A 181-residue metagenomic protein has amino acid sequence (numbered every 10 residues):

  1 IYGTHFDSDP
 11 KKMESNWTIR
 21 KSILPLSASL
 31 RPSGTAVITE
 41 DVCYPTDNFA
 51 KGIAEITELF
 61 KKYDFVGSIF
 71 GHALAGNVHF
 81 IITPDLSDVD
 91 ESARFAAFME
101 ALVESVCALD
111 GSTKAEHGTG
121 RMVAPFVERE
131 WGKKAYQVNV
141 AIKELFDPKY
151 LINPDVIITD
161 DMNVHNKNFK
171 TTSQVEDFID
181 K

Functional and structural regions predicted by a protein language model:
I1-A97, V103-S105, L109, G120: C-terminal substrate-recognition/cap domain of FAD-linked oxidoreductases
A108-L109, T113, G120, E128-K181: Ferredoxin-type iron-sulfur electron-transfer modules and their immediate structural context
